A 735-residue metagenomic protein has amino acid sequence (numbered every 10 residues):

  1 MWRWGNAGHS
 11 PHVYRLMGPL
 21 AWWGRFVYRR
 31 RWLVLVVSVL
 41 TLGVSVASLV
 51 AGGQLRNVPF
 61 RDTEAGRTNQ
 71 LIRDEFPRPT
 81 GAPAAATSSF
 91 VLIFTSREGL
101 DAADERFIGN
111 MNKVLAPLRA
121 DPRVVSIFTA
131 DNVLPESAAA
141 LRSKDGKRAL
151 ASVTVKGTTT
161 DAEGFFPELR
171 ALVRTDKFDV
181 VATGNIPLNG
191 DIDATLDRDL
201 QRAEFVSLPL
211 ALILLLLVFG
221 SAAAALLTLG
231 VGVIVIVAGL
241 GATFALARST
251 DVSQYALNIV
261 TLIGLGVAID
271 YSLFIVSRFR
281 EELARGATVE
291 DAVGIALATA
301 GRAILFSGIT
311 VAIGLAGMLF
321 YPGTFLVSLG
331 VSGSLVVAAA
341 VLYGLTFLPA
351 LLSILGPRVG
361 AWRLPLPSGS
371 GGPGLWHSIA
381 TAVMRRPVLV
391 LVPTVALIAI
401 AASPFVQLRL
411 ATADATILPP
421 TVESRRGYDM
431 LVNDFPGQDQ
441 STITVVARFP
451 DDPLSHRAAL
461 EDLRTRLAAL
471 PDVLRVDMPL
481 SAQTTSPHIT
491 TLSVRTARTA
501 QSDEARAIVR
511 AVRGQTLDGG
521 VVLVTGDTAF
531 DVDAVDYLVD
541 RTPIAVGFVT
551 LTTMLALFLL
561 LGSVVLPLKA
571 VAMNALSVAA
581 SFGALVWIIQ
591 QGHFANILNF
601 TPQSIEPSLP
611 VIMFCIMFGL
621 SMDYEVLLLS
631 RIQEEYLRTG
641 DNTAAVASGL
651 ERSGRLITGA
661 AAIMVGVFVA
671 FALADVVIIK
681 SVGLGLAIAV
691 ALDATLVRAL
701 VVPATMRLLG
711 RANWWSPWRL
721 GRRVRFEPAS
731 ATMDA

Functional and structural regions predicted by a protein language model:
M1-G53, V124, A139, G157-L410 (+1 more regions): Membrane-embedded transmembrane helical bundles of large multi-pass transporters/channels
V13, V58-R61, L100, V231: Short, N-terminal intrinsically disordered low-complexity segments that are rich in Pro/Gly and polar/charged residues
G53, S96-L100, E281, P450-D452 (+1 more regions): A short, flexible beta-alpha/helix-coil linker loop
N57-V58, A65, L262: Disorder-to-helix initiation segments
R61-T87, R97-N189, Q407-A595, S604 (+1 more regions): Structured non-transmembrane domains adjacent to transmembrane bundles in polytopic membrane proteins
